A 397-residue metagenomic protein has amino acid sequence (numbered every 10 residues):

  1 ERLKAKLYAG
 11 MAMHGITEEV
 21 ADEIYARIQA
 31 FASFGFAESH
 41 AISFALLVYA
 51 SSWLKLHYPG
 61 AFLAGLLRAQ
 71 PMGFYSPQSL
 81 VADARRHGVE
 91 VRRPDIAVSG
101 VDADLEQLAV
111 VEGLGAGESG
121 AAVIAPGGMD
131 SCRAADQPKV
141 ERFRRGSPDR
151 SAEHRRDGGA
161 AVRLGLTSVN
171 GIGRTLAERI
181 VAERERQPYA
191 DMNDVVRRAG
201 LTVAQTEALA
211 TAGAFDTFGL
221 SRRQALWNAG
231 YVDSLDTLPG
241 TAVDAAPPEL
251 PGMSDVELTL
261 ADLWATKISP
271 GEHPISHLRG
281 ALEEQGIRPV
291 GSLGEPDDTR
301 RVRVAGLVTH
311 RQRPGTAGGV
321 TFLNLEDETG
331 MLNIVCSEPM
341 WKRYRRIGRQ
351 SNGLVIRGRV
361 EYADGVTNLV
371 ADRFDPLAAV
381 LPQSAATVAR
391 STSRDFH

Functional and structural regions predicted by a protein language model:
E1-H397: Noncatalytic, beta-rich nucleic-acid-contacting surfaces in large DNA/RNA-processing enzymes
